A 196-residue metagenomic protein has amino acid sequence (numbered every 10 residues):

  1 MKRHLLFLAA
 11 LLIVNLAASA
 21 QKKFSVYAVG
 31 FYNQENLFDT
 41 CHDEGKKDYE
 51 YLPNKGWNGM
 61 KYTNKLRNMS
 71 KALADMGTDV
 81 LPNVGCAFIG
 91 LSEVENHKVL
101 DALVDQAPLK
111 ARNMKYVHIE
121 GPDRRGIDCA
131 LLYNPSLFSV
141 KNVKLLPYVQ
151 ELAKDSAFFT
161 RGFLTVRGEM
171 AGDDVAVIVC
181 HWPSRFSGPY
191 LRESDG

Functional and structural regions predicted by a protein language model:
M1-F24: Bacterial Sec-dependent N-terminal signal peptides
H4, Q34-L37, P135, A171: Generic structural motif
L5-L6, N96, G196: Intrinsically disordered, low-complexity segments enriched in glycine/proline and serine/threonine
A20-A107, A111-N113, V117-I127: N-terminal, active-site-proximal structural segment of metallo-dependent hydrolase catalytic domains
E35-F38, F138, P183-G188: Short loop/turn segments at secondary-structure transitions that flank enzyme active sites
G45-D48, V179-G196: Active-site His/acidic residue clusters
A72-D79, Q150, S184-P189: Short regulatory "switch" loops immediately downstream of catalytic or recognition motifs within protein catalytic
V94-P183: Structured beta-strand-rich core segments of catalytic domains in phosphoester-bond hydrolases
